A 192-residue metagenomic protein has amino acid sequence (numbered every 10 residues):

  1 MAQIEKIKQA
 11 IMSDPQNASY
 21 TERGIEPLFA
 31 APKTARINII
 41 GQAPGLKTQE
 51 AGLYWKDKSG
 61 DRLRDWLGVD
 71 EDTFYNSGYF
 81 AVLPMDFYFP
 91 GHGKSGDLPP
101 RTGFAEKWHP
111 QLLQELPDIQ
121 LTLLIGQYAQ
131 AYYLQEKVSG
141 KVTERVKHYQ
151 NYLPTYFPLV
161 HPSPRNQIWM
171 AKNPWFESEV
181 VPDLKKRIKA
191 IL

Functional and structural regions predicted by a protein language model:
M1-S59, L184-L192: Active-site and ligand/interface coordination hotspots across diverse enzymes and nucleic-acid-associated assemblies
A2-Q9, Q16-Y20, D86-L192: Glycine/proline-rich loop-helix segments at beta-alpha junctions forming the active-site rim of enzyme cores
G24-K33, R62-F74, L113-Q114, H148-Q150: Short amphipathic alpha-helices and their capping/turn segments at secondary-structure boundaries
A35, G78, P117: Structured loop/turn residues at beta-strand edges in well-structured enzyme cores
I39, F80-V82, Y156-P158: Conserved beta-strand scaffold positions in the cores of enzyme catalytic domains, especially in NTP/NDP-utilizing
L53-P100: Short, surface-exposed acidic-centric catalytic microdomains
